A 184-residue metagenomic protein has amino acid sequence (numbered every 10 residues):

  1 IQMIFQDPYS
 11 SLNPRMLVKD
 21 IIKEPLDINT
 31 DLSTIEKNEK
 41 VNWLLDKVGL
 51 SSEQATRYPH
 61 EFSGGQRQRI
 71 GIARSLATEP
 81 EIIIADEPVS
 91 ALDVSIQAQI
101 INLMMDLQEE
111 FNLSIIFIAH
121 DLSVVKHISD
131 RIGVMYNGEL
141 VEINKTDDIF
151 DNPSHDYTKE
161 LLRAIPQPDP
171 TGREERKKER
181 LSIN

Functional and structural regions predicted by a protein language model:
I35-E53, L162-R163: Conserved ABC ATPase "signature" region
Y58-F62, Q66: Conserved ABC ATPase signature
I72, I100: Hydrophobic anchor residue at the start of the ABC signature
A77-E81: A short, proline-enriched helix->beta-strand linker immediately N-terminal to the Walker B motif in ABC-type P-loop
V125-H127: A short, surface-exposed alpha-helical micro-motif characterized by mixed small hydrophobic and charged/polar residues
K145-N184: Short catalytic/signature loops enriched in Gly
